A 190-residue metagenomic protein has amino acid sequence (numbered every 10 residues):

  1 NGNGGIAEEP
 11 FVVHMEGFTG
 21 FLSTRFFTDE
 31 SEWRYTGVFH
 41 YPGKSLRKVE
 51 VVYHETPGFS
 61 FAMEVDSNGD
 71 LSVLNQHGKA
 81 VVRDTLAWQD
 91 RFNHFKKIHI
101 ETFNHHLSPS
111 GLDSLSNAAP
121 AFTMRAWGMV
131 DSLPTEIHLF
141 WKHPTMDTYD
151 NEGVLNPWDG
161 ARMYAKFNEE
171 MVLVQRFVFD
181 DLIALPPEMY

Functional and structural regions predicted by a protein language model:
N1-Y190: Soluble, acidic/polar mature domains that operate outside membranes
